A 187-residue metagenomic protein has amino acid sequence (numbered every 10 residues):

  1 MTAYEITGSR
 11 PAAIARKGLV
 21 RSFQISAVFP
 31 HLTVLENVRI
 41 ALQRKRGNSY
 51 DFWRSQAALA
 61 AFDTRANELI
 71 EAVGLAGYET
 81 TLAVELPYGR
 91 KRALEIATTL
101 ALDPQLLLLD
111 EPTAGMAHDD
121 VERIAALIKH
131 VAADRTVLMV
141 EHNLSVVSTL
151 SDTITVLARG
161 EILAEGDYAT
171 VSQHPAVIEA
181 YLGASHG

Functional and structural regions predicted by a protein language model:
M1-G187: Glycine-rich phosphate-binding loops of nucleotide-dependent enzymes
